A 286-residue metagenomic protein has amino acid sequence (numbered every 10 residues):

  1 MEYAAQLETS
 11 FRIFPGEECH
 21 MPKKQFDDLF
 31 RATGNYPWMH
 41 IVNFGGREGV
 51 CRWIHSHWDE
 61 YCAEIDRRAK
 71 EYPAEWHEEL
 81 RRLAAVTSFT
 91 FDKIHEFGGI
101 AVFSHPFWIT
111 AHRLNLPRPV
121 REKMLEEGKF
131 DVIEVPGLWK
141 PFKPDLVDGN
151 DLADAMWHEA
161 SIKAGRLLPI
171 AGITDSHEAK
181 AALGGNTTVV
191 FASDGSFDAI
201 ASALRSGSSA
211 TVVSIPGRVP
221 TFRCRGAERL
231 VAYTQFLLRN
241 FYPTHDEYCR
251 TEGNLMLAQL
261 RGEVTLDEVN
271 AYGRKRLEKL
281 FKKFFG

Functional and structural regions predicted by a protein language model:
M1-I100, S104, E134-L138, F142-W157 (+3 more regions): A metal-dependent hydrolase metal-coordination microenvironment
L7-R12, G128-K129, R166: A short helix-to-beta-strand connector/capping loop
F26, A111-R121, K143-D151, E178-D194: Histidine/acidic-residue-rich catalytic or RNA/ligand-binding cores of hydrolases and nuclease-related proteins
N35-W38, E127, A182-G184, D198: A short, structural micro-pattern
D92-G98, H158-I170, T174-G286: C-terminal functional module detector
H105-T110: Active-site cradle of extracellular carbohydrate-active enzymes
R118-F142, A192-A199: Structural recognition of alpha->loop->beta junctions
R121-L125, F130, D148-G165, V189-F191: Surface-exposed substrate-engagement region within the catalytic domains of secreted or surface-exposed extracellular
